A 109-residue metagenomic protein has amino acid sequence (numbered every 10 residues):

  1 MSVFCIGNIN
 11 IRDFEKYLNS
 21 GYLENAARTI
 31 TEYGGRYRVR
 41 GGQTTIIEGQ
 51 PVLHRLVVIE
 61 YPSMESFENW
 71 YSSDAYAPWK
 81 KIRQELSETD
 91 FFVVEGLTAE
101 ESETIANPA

Functional and structural regions predicted by a protein language model:
M1-H54, P62-E68, E95-A109: Short S/T/G/P-rich N-terminal loop/turn motif that feeds into the first structured element of a domain
L18-G21, Y71, K80-R83: Short, flexible helix/strand-to-coil boundary loops that buttress conserved ligand/catalytic motifs in alpha/beta
V57: Conserved RNP beta-strands of RNA recognition motif
A77-F92: C-terminal structural segments of small proteins and small subunits
